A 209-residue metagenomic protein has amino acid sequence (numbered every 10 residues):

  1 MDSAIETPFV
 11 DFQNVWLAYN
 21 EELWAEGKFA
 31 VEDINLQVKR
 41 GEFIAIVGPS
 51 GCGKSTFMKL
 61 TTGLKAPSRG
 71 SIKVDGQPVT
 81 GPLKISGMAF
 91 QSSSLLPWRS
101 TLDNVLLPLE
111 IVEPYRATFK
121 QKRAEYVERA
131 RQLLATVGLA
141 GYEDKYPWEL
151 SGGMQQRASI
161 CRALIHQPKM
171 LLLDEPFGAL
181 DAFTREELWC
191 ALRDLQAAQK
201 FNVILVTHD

Functional and structural regions predicted by a protein language model:
V47-P49: The feature captures the beta-strand-to-loop junction immediately N-terminal to the Walker
T62: Helix-to-loop junction immediately C-terminal to a conserved catalytic motif
G70-G81: Conserved ABC transporter NBD signature motif
L106, E110-E113, T118-Y142, R193-D194: Conserved ABC ATPase "signature" region
K145-W148, H166: Conserved signature/switch motifs of ABC ATPase nucleotide-binding domains
L171-D174: Catalytic Walker B motif of ABC-type/P-loop ATPase nucleotide-binding domains
A182-T184: Helix N-cap at the start of a conserved alpha-helix in ABC-type nucleotide-binding domains
